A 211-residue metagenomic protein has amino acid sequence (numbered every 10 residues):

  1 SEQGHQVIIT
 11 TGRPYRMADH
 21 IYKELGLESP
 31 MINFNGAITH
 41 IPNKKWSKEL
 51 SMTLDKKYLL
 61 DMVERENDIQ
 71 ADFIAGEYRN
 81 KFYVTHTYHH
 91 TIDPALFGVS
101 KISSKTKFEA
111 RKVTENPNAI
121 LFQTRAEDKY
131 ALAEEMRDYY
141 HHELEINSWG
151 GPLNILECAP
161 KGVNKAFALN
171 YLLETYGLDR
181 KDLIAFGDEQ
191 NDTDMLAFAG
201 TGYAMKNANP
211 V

Functional and structural regions predicted by a protein language model:
S1-T91: Active-site phosphate-binding/coordination module
G12, I184-E189, A204-M205: Glycine-rich beta-to-alpha transition loops that act as phosphate-gripper elements at the mouths of alpha/beta enzyme
D19, L60-E64, E134, N170 (+1 more regions): Active-site phosphate/pyrophosphate- and oxyanion-stabilizing loops and adjacent acidic/basic residues in soluble
M31, G202-A204: Short, well-ordered beta-strand core segments
A71-F73, E77-F186, Q190-T193: Conserved acidic, metal-coordinating active-site core of Asp-based, Mg2+-dependent phosphoryl-transfer enzymes
N191-D192, M205-V211: Short, glycine/polar-rich helix-capping loops at beta-to-alpha or helix-loop-helix junctions that flank or form
A199: C-terminal catalytic core of tyrosine-transesterase DNA break-rejoin enzymes
